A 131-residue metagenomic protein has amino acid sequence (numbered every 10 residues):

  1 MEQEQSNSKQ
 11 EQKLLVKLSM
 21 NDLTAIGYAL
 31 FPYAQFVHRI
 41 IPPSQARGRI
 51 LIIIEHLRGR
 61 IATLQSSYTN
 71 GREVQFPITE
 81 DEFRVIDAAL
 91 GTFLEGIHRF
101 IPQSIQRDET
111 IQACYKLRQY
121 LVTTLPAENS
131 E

Functional and structural regions predicted by a protein language model:
M1-E131: Positively charged, low-complexity terminal tracts and the immediately adjacent first secondary-structure elements
